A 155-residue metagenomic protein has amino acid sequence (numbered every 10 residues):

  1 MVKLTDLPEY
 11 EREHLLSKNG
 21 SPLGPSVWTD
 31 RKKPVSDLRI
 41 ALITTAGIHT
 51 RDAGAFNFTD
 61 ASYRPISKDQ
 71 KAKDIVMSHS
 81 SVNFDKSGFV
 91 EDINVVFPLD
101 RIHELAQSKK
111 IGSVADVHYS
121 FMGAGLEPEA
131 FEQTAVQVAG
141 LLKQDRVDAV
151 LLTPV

Functional and structural regions predicted by a protein language model:
M1-V155: An N-terminal assembly and electron-transfer interface module characteristic of large anaerobic redox and radical
